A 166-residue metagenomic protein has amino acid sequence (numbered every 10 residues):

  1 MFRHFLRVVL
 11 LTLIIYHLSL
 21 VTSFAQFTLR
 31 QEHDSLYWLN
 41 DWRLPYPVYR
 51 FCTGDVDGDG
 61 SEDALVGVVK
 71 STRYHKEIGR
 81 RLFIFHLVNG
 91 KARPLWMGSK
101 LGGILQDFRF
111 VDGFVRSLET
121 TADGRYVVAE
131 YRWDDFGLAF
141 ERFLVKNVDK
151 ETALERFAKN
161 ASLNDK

Functional and structural regions predicted by a protein language model:
M1-R7, L11-T22, K166: Short, basic, low-complexity termini and linkers enriched in Ser/Thr/Gly/Pro that act as targeting/leader peptides
L20-K166: Beta-propeller-forming repeat regions
